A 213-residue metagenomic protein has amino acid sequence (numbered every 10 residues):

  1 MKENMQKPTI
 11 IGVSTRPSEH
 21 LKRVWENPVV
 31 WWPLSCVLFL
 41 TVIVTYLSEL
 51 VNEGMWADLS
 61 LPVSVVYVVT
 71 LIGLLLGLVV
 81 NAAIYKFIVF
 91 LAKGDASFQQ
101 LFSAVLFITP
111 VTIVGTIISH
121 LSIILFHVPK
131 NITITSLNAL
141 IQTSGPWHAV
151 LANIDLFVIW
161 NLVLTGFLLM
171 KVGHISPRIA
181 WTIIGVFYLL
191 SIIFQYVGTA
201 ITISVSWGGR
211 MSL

Functional and structural regions predicted by a protein language model:
M1-L61: N-terminal juxtamembrane cytosolic/stromal segments of multi-pass membrane proteins
E3, V68-G73, W147-A152: Short alpha-helical transmembrane interface motifs in multi-pass membrane proteins
G12-R23, V89-K93, Q100-S103, K171-H174: Short amphipathic alpha-helical coupling elements at transmembrane boundaries
W31-S35, Y67-L71, F102, W181-G185: Hydrophobic alpha-helical transmembrane segments
E53-V80: Membrane-embedded or membrane-proximal helical elements that form or frame transporter/channel pores
N81-D95: Membrane-helix interface/capping segments
Y85, Q99-T199: Hydrophobic alpha-helical transmembrane segments and adjacent short intramembrane/lumenal linkers of inner/organellar
F194-L213: Juxtamembrane boundary at the C-terminal end of a transmembrane helix
